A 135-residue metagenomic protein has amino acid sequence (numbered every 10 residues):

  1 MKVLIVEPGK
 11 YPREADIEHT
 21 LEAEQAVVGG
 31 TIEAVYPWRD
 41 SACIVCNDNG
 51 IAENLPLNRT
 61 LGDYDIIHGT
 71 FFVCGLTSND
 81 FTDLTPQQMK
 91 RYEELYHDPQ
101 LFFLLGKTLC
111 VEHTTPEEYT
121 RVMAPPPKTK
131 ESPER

Functional and structural regions predicted by a protein language model:
M1-Y11, E18, E134: Short, extreme N-terminal segment that most often corresponds to the first beta-strand
G9, E14, A23, A34-D40: Catalytic phosphate/metal-binding cores of nucleic-acid and nucleotide-processing enzymes, i.e., regions that mediate
E14-H19, N54-N58, L84-P86: Short amphipathic beta-strand/extended segments with alternating polar/hydrophobic composition
W38-D63: Short, structured protein-protein interaction patches enriched in aromatics and acidic/basic residues, typified by
I66-G75, T85: Helix-rich interaction surfaces within compact, conserved domain-sized segments that mediate assembly or partner
L84-E118: Extended coiled-coil/helical scaffolds and adjacent low-complexity linkers that mediate multimerization and adaptor
M123-R135: Non-Sec secretion/translocation targeting segments of pathogen effectors
